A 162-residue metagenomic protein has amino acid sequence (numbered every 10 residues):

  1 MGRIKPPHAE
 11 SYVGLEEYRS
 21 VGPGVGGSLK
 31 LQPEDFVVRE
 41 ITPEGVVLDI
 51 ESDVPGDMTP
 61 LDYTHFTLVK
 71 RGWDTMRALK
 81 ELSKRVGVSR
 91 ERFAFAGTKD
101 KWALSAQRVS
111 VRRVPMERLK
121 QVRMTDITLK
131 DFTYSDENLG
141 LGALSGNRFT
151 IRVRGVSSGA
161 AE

Functional and structural regions predicted by a protein language model:
M1-E162: Terminal domain-initiation and capping elements
